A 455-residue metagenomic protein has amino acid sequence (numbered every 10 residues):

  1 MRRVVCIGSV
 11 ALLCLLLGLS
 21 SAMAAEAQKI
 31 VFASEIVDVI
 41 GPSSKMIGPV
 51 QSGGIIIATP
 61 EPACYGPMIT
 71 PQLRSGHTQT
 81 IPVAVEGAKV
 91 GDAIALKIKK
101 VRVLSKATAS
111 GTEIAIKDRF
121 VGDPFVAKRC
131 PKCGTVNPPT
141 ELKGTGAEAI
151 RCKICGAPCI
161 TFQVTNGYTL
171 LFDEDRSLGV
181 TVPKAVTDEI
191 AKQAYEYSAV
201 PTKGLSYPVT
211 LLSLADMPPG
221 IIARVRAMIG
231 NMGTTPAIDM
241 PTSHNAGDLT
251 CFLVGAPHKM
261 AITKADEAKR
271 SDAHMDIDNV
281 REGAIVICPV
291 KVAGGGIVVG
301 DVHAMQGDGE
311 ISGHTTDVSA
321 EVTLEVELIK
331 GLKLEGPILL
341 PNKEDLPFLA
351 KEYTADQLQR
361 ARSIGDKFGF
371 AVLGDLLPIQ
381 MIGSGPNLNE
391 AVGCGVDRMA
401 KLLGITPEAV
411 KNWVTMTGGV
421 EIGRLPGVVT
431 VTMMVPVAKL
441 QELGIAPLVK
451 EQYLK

Functional and structural regions predicted by a protein language model:
M1-S9: Bacterial N-terminal signal peptides that target proteins for export
G8-G18: Bacterial N-terminal signal peptides
L19-A24: Sec/Tat signal peptide C-region and signal peptidase I cleavage site
A25-P71: N-terminal, Lys/Arg-enriched amphipathic/low-complexity engagement segments that precede the first folded domain
V31-G41, Q72-Q79, T263-S271: Short, structured beta-strand/loop micro-motifs enriched in basic residues and often containing a Trp
V101-K106, G111-I114, D118-R119, D123-E141 (+5 more regions): Glycine-rich anion/phosphate-binding loop at the beta-strand->alpha-helix junction
